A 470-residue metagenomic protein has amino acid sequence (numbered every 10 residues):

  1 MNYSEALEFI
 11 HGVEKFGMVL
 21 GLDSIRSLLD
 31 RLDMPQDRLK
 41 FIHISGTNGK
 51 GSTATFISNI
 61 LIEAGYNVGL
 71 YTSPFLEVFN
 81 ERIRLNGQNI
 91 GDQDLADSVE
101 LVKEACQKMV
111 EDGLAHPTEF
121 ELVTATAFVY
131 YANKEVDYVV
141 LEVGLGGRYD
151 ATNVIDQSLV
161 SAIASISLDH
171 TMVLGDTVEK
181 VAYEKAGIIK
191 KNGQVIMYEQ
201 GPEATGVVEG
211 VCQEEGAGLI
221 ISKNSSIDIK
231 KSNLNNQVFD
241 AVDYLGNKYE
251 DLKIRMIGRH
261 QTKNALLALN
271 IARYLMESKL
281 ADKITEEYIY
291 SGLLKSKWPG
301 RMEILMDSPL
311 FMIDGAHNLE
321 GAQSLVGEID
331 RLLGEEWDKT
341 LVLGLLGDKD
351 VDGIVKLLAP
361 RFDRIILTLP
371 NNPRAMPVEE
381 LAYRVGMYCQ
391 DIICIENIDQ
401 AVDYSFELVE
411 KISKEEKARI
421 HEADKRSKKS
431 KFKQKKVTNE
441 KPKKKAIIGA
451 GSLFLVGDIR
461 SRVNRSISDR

Functional and structural regions predicted by a protein language model:
M1-G46, T53-Y66, Y71, Q107-A115: Short functional linear segments
L29, M34-D37, E63-D156, M172 (+1 more regions): ATP-dependent carboxylate-amine ligase catalytic core
R38, Y138-L141, Y149-A162, I166-H170 (+2 more regions): Nucleotide phosphate-binding/pyrophosphate-handling subdomain across enzymes that bind or process nucleotide phosphates
P74, Y198-E199, Q213-N233, K253-R259 (+6 more regions): Beta-strand->loop->alpha-helix junctions that form or flank phosphate-binding loops in nucleotide-handling enzymes
V110, K134-E142, S158-D251, A265-E287: Acidic, Mg2+-coordinating active-site environments of NTP-dependent enzymes
E135-D137, E336, P442-K444: Short, high-confidence coil segments that cap the C-terminus of an alpha-helix and link into the following beta-strand
G201-G216, I220, L310-I313, L319 (+1 more regions): C-terminal helical cap/extension that packs against the catalytic core of soluble nucleotide-cofactor enzymes
S452: Active-site-proximal loop/hinge segments that shape catalytic or ion-binding/gating pockets
